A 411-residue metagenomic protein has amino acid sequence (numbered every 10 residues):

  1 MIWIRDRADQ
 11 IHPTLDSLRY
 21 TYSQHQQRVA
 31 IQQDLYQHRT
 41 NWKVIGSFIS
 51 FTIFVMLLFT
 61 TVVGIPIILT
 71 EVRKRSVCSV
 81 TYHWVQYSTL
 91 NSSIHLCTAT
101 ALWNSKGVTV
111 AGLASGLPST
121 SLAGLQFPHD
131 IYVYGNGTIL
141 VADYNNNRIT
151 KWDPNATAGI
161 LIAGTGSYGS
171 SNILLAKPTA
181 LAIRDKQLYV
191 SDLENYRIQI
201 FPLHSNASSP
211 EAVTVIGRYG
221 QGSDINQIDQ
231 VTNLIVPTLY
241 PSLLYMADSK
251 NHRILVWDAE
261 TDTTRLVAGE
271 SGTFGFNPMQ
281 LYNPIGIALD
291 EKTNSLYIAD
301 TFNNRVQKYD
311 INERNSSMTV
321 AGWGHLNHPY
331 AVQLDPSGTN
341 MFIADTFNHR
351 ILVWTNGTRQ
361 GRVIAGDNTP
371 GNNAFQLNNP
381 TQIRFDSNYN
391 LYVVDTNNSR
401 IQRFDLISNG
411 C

Functional and structural regions predicted by a protein language model:
M1-K43, Y82: Intrinsically disordered cytoplasmic terminal tails of membrane proteins
G46-V85: Alpha-helical transmembrane segments in eukaryotic/viral proteins
I94-F127, A156-K177, S205-Q230, T261-I285 (+3 more regions): Gly/Pro-rich loop segments of beta-rich domains
A114-N147: Beta-strand-rich domains and repeat architectures in extracellular enzymes and scaffolds, especially beta-propellers
V133-N136, I183-K186, V236-P241, L289-T293 (+2 more regions): Residue-level detector of Asp-centered blade-edge/turn motifs that repeat once per structural unit in beta-propeller
N136, Y144, K186, L193 (+11 more regions): Short loop/turn segments immediately following the C-termini of beta-strands
T138-L140, L188-V190, L243-M246, S295-I298 (+2 more regions): Conserved beta-propeller blade signature
N378-C411: Blade-level signature of beta-propeller repeat domains, shared across WD40, Kelch, NHL, RCC1 and BNR/Asp-box propellers
